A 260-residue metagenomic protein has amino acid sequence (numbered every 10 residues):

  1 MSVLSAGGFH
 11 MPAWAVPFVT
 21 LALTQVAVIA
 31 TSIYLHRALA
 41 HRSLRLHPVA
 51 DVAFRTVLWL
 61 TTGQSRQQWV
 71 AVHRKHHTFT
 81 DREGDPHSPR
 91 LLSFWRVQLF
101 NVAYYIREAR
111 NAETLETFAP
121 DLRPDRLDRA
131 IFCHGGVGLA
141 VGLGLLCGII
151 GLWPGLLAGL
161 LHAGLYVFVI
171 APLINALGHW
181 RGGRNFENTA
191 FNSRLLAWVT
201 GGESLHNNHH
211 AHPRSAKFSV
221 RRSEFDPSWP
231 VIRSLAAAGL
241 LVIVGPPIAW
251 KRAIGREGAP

Functional and structural regions predicted by a protein language model:
M1-L173, S215-P260: Non-catalytic, topology-defining segments of multipass membrane proteins
N175-D226: Glycine/small-residue-rich hydrophobic helix-like segments
